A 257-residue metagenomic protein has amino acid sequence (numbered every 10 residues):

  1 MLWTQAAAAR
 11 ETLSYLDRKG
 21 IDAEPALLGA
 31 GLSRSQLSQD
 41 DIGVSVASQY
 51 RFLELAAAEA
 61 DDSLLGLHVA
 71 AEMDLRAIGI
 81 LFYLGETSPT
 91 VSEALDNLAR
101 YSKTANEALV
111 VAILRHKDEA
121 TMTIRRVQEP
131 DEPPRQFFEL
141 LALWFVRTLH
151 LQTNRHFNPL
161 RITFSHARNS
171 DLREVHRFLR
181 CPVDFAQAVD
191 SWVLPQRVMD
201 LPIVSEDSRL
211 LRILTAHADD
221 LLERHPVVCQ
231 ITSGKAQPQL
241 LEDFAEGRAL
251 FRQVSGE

Functional and structural regions predicted by a protein language model:
M1-A8, S14, V127-Q128, P134 (+1 more regions): Surface-exposed, interaction-prone regions with an acidic/low-complexity signature
M1-M122: N-terminal low-complexity or simple alpha-helical regulatory segments that function as activation/interaction modules
R10, S92, R135-L143, S208 (+1 more regions): Short, well-ordered alpha-helical segments
D17, L28, A58, L151-T153 (+2 more regions): Short polybasic/polar patches that bind polyanions
L53, A142-F145, A218: Hydrophobic alpha-helical core bundles mediating ligand binding, dimerization, or RNAP-core interactions
G79-G85, V127-D131, M199-D200, D219: Short hinge/gating elements
V110, L114-L201, S205: DNA-contacting interfaces and partner/effector-binding or oligomerization modules in DNA-centric proteins
R177-E257: Extended mid-to-C-terminal alpha-helical interaction segments
